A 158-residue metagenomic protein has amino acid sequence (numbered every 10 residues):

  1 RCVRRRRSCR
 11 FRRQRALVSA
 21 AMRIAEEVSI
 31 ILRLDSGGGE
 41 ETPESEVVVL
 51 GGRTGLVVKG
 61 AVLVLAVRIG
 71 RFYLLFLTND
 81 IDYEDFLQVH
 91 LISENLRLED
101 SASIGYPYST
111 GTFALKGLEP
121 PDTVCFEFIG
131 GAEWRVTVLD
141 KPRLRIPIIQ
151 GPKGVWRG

Functional and structural regions predicted by a protein language model:
V18-A66: Terminal domain-start segments
S19-L34, L115-G158: Acidic, small-residue rich beta-repeat scaffolds with periodic aromatic anchors
E27, V58-I69, P107-G117, K153-G158: Repeated scaffold domains used in trafficking and secretory/extracellular systems, primarily beta-propellers
G52-K59, D100-Y106, L144: Aromatic (tryptophan-biased) beta-strands that constitute blades/sheets of beta-rich domains
R68-N79, K116-D122: Repeat-blade elements of multi-bladed beta-propeller folds
D82-H90, A132-V138: Structural motif
